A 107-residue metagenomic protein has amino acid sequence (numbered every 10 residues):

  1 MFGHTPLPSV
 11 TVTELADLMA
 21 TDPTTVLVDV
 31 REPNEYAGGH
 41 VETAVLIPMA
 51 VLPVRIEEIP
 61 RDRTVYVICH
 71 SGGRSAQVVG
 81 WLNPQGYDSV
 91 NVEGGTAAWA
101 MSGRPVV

Functional and structural regions predicted by a protein language model:
M1-V26, E32-T64, G73-V107: Rhodanese-like catalytic fold shared by cysteine-dependent sulfurtransferases and DSP/PTP-type phosphatases
I68: Short, surface-exposed ligand- or partner-binding patches at beta-edge/loop junctions that are enriched in aromatics
